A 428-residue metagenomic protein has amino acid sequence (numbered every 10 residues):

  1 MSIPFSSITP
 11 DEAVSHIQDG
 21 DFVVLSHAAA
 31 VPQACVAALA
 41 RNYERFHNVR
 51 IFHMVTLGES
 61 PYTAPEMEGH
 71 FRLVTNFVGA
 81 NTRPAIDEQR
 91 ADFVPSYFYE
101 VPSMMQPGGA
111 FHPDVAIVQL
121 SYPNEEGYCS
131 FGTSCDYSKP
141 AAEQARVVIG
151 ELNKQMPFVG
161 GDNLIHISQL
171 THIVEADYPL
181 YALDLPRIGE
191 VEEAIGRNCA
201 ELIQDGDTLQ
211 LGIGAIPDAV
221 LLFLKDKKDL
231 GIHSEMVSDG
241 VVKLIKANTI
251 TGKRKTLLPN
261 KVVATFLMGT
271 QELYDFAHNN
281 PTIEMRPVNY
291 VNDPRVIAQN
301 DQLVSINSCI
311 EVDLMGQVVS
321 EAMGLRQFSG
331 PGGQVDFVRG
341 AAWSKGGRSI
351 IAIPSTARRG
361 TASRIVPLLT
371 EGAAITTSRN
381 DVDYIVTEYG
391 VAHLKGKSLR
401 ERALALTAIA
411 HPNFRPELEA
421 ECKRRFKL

Functional and structural regions predicted by a protein language model:
M1-L428: Conserved alpha/beta enzyme-core scaffold
